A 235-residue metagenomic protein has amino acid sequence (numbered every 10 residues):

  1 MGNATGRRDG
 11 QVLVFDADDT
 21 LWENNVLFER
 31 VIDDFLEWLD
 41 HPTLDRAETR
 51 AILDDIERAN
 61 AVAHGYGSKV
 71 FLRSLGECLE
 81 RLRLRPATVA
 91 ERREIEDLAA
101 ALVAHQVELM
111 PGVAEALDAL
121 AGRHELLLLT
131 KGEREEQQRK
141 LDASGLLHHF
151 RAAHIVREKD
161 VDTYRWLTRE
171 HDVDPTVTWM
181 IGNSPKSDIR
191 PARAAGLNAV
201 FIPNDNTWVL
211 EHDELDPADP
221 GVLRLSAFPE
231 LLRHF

Functional and structural regions predicted by a protein language model:
M1-G10, A114, D118, E133-F235: Asp-based, Mg2+/Mn2+-dependent phosphohydrolase catalytic module
G2-F15, T20-I52: Active-site neighborhood of HAD-like aspartate-dependent phosphohydrolases
F28-L36, L72, G76, R134: An amphipathic alpha-helix signature
D34, W38, A116-R123: A short, Lys/Arg-enriched amphipathic alpha-helix followed by its capping loop at the start of a domain
H41, D54-A101: A metal-dependent, Asp-based hydrolase signature
R93-L117, L126: Long amphipathic N-terminal alpha/beta scaffold segment
R123-H124, G196: Glycine-centered short loops/turns at secondary-structure junctions
T130: Conserved phosphate-coupling serine/threonine residues in phosphotransfer and NTP-handling enzymes
